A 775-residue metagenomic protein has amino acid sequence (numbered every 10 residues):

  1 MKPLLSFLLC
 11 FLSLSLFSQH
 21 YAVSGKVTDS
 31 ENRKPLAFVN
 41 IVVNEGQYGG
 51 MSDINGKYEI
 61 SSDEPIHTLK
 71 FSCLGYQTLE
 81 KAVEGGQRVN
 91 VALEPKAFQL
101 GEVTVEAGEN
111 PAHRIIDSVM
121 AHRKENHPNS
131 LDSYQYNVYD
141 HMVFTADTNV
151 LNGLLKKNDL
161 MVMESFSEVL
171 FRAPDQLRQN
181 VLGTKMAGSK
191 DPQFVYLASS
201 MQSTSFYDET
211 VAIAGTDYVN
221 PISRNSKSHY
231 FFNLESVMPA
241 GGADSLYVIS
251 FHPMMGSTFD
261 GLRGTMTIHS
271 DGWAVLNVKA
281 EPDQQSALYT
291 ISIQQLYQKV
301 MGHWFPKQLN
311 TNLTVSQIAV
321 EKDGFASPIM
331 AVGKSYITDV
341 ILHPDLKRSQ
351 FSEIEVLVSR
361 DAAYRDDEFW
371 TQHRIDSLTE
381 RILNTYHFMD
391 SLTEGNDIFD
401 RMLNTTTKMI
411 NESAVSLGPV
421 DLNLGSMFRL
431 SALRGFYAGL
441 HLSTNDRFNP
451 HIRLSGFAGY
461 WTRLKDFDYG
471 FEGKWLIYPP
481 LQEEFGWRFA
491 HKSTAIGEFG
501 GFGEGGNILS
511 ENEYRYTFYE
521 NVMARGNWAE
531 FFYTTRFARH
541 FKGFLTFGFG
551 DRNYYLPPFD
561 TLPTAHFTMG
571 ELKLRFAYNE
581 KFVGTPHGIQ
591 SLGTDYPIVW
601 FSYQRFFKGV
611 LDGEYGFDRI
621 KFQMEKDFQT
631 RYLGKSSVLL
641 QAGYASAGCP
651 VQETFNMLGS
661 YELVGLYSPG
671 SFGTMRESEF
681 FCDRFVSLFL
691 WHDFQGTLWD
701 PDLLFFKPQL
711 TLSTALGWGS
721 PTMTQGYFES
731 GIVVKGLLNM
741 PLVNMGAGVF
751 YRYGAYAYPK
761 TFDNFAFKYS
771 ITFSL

Functional and structural regions predicted by a protein language model:
M1-K26, I41, T68, F98-T104 (+3 more regions): Bacterial Sec-dependent N-terminal signal peptides
Y21-V23, S30-E45, E64: Short, ordered, surface-exposed loop/turn motifs in non-cytosolic proteins
V23-D29, G56, V91: A short, amphipathic beta-strand motif
V43-E45, T68-K81: A short, solvent-exposed loop/turn motif at the edges and junctions of modular extracellular/periplasmic domains
G46-K57: Short, acidic Ser/Thr/Gly-rich low-complexity loop/linker segments typical of extracellular and cell-surface proteins
A97-F98, E102-L262, A319, F325-R429 (+9 more regions): Structured extracytoplasmic
G215-T216, S352-L775: Exposed, low-structure sequence patches enriched in small/polar residues
G264-M266, S270, S292-G302, W475: Extended lipid/amphipathic-ligand handling interfaces
